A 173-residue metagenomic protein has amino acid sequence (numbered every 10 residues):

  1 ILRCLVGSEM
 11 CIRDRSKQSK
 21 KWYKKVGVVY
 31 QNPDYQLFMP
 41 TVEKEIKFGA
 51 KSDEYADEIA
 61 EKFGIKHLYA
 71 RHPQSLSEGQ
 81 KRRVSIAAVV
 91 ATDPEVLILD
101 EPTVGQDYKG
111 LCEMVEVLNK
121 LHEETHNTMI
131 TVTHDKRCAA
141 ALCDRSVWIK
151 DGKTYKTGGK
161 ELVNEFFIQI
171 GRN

Functional and structural regions predicted by a protein language model:
I1-G7, I12: Single conserved hydrophobic/aromatic residue that forms the stacking wall/gate of nucleotide- or nucleobase-binding
R13-G27: ABC ATPase NBD coupling module
E54-L68: Conserved ABC ATPase "signature" region
H72-L76, Q80: Conserved ABC ATPase signature
L97-D100: Catalytic Walker B motif of ABC-type/P-loop ATPase nucleotide-binding domains
T133-H134: H-loop/switch region of ABC-family ATPase nucleotide-binding domains
K153-N173: Conserved beta-strand-loop-alpha-helix hinge in the C-terminal portion of ABC ATPase nucleotide-binding domains
